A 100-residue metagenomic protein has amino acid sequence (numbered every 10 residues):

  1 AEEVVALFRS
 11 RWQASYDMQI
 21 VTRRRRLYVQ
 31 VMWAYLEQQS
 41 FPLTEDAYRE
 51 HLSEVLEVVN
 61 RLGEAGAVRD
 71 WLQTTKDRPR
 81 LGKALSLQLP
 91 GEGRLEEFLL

Functional and structural regions predicted by a protein language model:
A1, R25, F41, E45-Y48 (+4 more regions): Intrinsic-disorder-associated interaction segments
A1-Q19, L87-L100: Intrinsically disordered, low-complexity linker/tail regions enriched in Pro/Ser/Thr and polar/acidic residues
V5-E54: Charged, amphipathic alpha-helical linker/scaffold segments
V58-L100: Intrinsically disordered, low-complexity, Lys/Arg-biased terminal tails
